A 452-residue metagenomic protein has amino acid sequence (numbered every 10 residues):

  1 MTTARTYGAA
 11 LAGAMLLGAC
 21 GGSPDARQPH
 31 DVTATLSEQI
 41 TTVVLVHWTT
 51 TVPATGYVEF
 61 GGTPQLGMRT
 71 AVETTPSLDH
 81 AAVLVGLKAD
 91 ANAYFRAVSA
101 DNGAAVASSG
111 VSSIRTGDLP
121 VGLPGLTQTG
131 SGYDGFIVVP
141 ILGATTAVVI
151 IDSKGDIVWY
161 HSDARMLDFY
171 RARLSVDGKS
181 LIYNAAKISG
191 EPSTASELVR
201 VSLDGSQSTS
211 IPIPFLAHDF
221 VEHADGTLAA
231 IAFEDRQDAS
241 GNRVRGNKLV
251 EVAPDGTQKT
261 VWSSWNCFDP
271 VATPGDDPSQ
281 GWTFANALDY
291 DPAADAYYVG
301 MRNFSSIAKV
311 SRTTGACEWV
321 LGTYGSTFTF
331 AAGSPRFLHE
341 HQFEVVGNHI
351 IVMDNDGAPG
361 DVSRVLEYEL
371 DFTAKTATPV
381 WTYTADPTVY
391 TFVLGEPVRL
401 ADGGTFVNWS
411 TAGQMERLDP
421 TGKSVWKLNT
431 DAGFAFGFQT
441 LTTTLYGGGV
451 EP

Functional and structural regions predicted by a protein language model:
M1-A10: Bacterial N-terminal signal peptides that target proteins for export
G8-A9, T35-S37, H47, E73-P76 (+5 more regions): Residues embedded in well-ordered secondary-structure elements
L17-A19: C-terminal motif of bacterial Sec signal peptides marking the signal peptidase cleavage site
G22: Short, conserved catalytic or interaction motifs in soluble domains
D25-D118: Short, surface-exposed linear motifs at loops/turns and structural transition points
S37, N92, V98-P452: Histidine-/acidic-rich catalytic cores in large beta-rich domains
